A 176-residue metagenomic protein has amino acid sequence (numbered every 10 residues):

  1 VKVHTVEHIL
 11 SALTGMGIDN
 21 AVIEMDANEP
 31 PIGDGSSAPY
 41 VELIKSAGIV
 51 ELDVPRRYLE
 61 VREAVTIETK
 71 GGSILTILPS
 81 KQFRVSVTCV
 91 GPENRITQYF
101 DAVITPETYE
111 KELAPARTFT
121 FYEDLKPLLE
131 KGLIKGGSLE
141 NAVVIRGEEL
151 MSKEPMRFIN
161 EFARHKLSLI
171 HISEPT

Functional and structural regions predicted by a protein language model:
V1-D19, E24-S173: C-terminal regulatory domains involved in ligand/effector binding and gene-expression control
